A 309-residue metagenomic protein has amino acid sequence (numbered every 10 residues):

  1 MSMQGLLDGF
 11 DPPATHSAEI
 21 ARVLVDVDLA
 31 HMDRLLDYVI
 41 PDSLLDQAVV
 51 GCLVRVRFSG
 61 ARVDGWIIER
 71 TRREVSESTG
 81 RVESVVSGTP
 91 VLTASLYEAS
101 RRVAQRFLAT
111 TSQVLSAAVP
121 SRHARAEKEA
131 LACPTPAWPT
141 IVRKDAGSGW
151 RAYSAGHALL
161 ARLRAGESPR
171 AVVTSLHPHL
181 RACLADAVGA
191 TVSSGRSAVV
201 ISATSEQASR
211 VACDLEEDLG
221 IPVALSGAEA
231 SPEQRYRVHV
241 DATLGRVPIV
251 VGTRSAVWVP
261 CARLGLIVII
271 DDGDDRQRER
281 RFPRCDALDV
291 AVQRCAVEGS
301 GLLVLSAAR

Functional and structural regions predicted by a protein language model:
M1-R309: Accessory, non-ATPase domains that flank or precede helicase/AAA+ motor cores in DNA-metabolism machines
